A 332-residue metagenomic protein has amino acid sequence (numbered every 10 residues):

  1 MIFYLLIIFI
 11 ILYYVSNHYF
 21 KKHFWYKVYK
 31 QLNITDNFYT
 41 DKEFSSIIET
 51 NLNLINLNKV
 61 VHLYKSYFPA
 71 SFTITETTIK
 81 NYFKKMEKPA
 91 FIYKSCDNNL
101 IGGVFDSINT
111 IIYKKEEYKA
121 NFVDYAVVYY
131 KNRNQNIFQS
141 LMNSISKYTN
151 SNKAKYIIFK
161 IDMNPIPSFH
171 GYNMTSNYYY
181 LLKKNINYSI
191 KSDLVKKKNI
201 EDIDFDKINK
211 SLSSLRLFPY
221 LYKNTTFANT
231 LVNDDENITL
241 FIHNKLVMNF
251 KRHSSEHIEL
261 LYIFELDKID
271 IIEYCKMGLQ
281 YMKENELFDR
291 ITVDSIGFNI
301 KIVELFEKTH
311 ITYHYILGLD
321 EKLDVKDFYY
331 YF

Functional and structural regions predicted by a protein language model:
M1-K21: Terminal signal-anchor or tail-anchor transmembrane helices that tether membrane-associated enzymes to cellular
K21-Y39, K155-K198, K245-I269, M277-F332: Active-site/acyl-donor-binding loops of N-acyltransferases
D36-A90, K94-C96, M163-Y262: Amide-forming acyltransferase catalytic core, primarily the GNAT-like/NAT-type and related acyltransferase folds
F72, I79-D124: Well-ordered mid-protein domain cores that form the structural environment of catalytic cofactors
F91, I101-F105, A126, M248-F250 (+2 more regions): Conserved GNAT-family N-acetyltransferase fold
T110-K114, Y130-N134, P165-F169, I300-K301: Eukaryotic short linear interaction motifs
V123, V128, R133-K147, K268-K283: Conserved acetyl-CoA-binding loop-helix of GNAT-fold acetyltransferases
S146-K155: Classical protein tyrosine phosphatase
